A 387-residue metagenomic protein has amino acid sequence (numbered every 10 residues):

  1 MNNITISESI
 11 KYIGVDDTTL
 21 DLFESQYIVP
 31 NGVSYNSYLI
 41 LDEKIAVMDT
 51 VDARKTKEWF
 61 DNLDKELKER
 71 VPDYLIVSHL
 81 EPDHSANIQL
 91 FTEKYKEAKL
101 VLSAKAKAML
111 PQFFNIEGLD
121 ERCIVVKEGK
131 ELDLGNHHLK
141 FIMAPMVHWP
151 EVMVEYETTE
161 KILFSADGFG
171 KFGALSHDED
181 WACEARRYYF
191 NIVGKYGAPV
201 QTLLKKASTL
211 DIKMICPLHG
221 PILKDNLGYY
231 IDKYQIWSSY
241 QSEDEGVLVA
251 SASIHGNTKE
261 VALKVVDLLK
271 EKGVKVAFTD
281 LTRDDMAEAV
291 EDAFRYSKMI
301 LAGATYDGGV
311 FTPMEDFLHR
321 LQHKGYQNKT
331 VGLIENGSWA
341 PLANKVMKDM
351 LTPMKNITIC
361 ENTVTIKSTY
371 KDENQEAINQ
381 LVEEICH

Functional and structural regions predicted by a protein language model:
N3-L63, V154-E157, K161-S165, T258: Conserved beta-strand hairpin/beta-sheet module of binuclear metal-dependent hydrolase folds, prominently
I4-E8, L102-V152, Y196-T202: Metallo-beta-lactamase
E43, R54-V101: Active-site metal-binding motif and surrounding structural segment of the metallo-beta-lactamase
M48-T50, P72-L80, L100-S103, L163-D167 (+1 more regions): Active-site neighborhood of phospho(di)ester-bond hydrolases with catalytic His/Asp-centered motifs
N87, D285-A289: Short acidic active-site motifs
L175-I215, H219-I222, S242, K264-T279 (+1 more regions): FMN-binding flavodoxin-like domain, especially the glycine-rich phosphate-binding loop
H219-D244: Terminal amphipathic helices with adjacent charged low-complexity linkers/tails
A250-K272: Short, charged N-terminal beta->alpha structural module
